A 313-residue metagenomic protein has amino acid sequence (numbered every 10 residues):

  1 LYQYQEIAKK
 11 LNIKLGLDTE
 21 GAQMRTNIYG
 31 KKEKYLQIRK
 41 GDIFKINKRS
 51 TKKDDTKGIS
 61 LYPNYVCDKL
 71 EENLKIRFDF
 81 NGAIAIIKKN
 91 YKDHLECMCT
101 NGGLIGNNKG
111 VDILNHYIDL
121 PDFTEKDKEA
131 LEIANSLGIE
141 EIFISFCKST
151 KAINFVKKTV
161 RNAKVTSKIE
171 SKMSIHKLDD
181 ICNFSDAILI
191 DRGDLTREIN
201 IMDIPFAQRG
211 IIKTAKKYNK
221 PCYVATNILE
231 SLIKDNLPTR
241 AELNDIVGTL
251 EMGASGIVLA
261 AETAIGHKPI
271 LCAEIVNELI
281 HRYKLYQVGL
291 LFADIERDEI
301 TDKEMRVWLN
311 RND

Functional and structural regions predicted by a protein language model:
L1-D313: Non-catalytic helical/linker scaffolds that mediate oligomerization, partner binding, and domain coupling around large
